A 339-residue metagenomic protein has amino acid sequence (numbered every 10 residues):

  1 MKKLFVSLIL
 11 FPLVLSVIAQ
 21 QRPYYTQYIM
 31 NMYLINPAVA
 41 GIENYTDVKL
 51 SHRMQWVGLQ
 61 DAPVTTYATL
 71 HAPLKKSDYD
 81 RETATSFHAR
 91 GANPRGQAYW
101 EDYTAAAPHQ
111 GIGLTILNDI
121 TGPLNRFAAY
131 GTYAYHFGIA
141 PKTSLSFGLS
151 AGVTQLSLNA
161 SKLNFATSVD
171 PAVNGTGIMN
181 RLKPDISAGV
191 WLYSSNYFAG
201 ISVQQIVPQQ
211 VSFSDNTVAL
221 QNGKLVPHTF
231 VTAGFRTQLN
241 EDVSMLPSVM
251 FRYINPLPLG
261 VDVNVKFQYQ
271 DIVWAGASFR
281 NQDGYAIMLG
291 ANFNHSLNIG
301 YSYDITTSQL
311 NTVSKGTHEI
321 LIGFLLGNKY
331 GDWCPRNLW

Functional and structural regions predicted by a protein language model:
M1-L4: Positively charged n-region of N-terminal signal peptides that target proteins for export
S7-I9: Sec-dependent N-terminal signal peptides
V14-A19: Sec/Tat signal peptide C-region and signal peptidase I cleavage site
Q20-W339: Subset of outer-membrane beta-barrel
